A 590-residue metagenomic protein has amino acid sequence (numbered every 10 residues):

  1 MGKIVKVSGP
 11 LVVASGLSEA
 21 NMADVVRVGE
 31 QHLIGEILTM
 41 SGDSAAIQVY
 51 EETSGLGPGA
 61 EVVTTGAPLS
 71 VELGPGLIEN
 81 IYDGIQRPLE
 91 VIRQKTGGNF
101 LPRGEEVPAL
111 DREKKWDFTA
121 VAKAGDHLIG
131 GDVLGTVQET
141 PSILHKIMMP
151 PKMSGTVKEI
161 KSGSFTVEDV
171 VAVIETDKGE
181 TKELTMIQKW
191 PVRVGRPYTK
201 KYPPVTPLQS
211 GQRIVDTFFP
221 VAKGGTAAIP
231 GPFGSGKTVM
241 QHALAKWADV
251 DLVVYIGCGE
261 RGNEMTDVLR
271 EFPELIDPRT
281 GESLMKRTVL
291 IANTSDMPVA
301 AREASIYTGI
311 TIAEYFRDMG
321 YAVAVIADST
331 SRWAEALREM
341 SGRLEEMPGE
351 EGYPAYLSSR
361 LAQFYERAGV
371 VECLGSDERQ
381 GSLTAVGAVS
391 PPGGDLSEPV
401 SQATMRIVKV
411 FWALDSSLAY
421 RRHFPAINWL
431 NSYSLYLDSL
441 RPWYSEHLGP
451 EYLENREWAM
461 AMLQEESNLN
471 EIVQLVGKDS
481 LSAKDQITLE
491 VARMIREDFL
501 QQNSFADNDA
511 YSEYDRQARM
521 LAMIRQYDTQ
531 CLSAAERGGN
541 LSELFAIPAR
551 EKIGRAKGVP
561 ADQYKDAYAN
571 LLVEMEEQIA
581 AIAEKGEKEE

Functional and structural regions predicted by a protein language model:
M1-P102: N-terminal accessory targeting/assembly segments
G2-I4, I34-T39, K146-M149, M153-I160: Short beta-strand-centered aromatic/proline hotspots
A14-E19, Y50-G55, S70, T119-D126 (+2 more regions): Short, surface-exposed secondary-structure edge patches
L17, Q31, A67-P68, Q86 (+5 more regions): Short, surface-exposed secondary-structure boundary micro-motifs
D43-A45, A67, M153-V157, I229-P230 (+2 more regions): Metallocofactor- and cofactor-centric catalytic cores in central/energy metabolism, strongly enriched
Q94-P150, G155-V157, T166-T226, M240-A243 (+2 more regions): P-loop NTPase nucleotide-binding/switch module
T217-F218, G224-K552: P-loop NTPase catalytic core
A535-E590: C-terminal amphipathic alpha-helical interaction region
